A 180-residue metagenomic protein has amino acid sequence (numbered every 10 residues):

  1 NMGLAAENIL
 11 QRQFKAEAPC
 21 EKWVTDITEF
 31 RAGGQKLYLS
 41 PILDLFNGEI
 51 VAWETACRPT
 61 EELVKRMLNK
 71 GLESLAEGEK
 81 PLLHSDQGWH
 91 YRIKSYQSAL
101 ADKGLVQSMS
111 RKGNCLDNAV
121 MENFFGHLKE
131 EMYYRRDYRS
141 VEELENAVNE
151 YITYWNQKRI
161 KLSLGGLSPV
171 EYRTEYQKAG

Functional and structural regions predicted by a protein language model:
N1-G180: Charged DNA-binding/catalytic regions of mobile-element recombinases
